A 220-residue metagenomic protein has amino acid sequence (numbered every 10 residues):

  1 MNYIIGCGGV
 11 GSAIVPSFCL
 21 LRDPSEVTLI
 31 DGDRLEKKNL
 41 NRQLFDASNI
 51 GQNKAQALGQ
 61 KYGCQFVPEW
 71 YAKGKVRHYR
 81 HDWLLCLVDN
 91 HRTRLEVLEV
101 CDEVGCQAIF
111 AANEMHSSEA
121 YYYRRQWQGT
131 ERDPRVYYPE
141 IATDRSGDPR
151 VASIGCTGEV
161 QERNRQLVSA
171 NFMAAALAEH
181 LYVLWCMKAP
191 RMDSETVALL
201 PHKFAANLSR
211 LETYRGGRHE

Functional and structural regions predicted by a protein language model:
M1-E220: Adenine nucleotide-associated cytosolic modules
